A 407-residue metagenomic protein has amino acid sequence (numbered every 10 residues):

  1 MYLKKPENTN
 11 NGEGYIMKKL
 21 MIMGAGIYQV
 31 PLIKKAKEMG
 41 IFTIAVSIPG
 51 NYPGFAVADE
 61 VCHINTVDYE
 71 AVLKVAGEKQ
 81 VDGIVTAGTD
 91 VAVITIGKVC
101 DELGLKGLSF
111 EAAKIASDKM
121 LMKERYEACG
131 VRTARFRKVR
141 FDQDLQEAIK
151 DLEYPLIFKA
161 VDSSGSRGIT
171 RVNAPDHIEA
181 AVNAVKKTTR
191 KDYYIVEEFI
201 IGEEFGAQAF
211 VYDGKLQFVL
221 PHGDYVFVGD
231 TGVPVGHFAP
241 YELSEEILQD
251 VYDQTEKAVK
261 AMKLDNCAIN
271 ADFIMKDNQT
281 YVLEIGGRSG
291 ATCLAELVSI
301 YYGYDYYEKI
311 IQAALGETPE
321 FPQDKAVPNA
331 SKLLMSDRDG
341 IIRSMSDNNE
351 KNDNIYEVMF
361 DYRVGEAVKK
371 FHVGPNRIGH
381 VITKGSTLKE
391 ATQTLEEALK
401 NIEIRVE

Functional and structural regions predicted by a protein language model:
N10-E111, Q143, G316-P319, S336 (+2 more regions): ATP-binding N-terminal substructure of ATP-dependent carboxylate-amine bond-forming enzymes
I115-I195, I201, D213, Y241-D253 (+3 more regions): Active-site nucleotide/adenylate-binding loops and adjacent lid/helix of ATP-dependent enzymes
S166, G286-Y302, V364: Glycine-rich phosphate/pyrophosphate-binding beta-alpha loops
T170, E198, S299, I378-G385: Short, well-ordered beta-strand elements within core beta-sheets of diverse protein domains
N173, A209, L334-D337, V381-S386: Short beta-strand-to-loop capping motifs
V185-Y193, E198-Y241, Q249-N270, I274-V282 (+3 more regions): Phosphate-binding core of ATP-grasp and ATP-grasp-like enzymes
I269, T280, K309, K351-A367: A structural supersecondary motif
Q312-N354: A glycine-rich beta-turn/hairpin centered on an aromatic-Pro dipeptide
